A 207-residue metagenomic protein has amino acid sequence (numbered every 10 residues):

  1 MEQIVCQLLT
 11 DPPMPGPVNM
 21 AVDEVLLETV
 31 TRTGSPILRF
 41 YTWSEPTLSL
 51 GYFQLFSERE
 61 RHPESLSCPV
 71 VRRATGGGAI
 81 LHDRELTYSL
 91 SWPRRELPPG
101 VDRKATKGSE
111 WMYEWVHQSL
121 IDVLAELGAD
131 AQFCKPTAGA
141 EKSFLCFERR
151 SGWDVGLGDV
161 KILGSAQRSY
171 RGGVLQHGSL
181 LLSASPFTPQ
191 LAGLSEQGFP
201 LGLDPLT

Functional and structural regions predicted by a protein language model:
M1-R61, P69-R73, A79, C146 (+1 more regions): Active-site loop/lid in soluble adenylation, ligation, and acyl-transfer enzymes
F53-Q54, P93-E96, V160, A184-F187: Short loop segments at secondary-structure junctions
F56-A105: A glycine-rich, hydrophobic loop/mini-helix early in the fold
R84-G152: Internal, conserved structured core segments that host functional sites
H117-E141, L145, S169-T207: Long, positively charged amphipathic alpha-helical accessory segments at protein N-termini or as interdomain linkers
R150-Q167: Aromatic/basic-lined ligand-recognition segments that form π-stacking hydrophobic pockets flanked by Lys/Arg to engage
